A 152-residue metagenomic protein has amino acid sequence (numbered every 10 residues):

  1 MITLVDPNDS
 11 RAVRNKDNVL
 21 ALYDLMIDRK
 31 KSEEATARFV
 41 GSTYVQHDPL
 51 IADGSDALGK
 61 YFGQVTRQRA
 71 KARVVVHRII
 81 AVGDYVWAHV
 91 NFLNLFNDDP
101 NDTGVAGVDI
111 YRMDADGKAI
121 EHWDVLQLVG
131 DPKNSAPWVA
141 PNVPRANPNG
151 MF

Functional and structural regions predicted by a protein language model:
M1-F152: C-terminal and inter-domain tail/linker signature
